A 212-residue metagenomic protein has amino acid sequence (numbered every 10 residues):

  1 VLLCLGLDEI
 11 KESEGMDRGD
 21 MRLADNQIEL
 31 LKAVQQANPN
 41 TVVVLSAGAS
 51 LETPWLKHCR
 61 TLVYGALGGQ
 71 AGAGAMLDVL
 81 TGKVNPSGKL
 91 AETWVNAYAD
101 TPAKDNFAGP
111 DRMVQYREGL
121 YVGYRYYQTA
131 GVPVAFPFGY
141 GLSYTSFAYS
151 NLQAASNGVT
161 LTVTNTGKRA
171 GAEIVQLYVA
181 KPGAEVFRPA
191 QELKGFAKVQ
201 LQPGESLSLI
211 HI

Functional and structural regions predicted by a protein language model:
V1-I210: C-terminal non-catalytic regions of proteins with extracellular/luminal or membrane-system context
